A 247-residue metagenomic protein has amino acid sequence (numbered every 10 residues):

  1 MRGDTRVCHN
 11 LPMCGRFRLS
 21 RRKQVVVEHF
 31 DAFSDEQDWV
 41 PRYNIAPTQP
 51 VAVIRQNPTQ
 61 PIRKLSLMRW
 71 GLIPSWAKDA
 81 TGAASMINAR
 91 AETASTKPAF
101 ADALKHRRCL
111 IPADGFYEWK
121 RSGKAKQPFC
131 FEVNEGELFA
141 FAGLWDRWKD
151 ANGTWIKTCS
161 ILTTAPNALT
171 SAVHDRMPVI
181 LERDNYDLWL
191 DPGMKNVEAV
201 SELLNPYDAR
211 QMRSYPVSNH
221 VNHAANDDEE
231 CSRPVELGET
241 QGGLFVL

Functional and structural regions predicted by a protein language model:
M1-L247: Short linear sequence motif anchored by a di-proline
